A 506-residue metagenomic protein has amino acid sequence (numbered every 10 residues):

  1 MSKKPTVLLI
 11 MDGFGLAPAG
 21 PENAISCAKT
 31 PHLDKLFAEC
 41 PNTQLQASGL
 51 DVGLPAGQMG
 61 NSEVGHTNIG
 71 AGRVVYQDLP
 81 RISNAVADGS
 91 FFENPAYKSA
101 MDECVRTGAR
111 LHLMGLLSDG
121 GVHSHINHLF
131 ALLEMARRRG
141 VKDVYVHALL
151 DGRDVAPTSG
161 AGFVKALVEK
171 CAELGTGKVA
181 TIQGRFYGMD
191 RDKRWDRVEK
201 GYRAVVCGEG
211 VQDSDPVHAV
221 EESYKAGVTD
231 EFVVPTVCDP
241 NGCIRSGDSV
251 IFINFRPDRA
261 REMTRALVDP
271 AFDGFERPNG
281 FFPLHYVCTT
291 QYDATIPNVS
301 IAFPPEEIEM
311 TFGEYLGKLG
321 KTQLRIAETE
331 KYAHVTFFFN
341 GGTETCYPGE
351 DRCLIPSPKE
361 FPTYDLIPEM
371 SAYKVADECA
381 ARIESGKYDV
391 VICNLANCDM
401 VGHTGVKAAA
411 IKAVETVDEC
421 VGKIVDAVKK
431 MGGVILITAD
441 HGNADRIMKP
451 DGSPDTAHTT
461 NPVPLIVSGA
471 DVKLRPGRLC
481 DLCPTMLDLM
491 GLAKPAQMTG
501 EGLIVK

Functional and structural regions predicted by a protein language model:
M1-K506: Feature captures the catalytic ectodomains and active-site-proximal regions of enzymes that hydrolyze or transfer
